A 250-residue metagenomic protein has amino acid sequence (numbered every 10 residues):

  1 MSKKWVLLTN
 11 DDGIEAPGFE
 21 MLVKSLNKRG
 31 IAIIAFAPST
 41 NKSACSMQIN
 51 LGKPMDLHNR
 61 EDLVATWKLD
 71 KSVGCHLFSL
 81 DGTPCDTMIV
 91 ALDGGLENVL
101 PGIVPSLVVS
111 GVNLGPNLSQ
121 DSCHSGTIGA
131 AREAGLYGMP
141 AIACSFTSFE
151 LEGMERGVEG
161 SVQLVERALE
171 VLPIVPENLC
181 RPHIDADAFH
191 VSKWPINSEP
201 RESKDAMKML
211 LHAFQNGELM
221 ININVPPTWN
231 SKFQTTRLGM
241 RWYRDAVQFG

Functional and structural regions predicted by a protein language model:
S2, V6-T9, A16-G102: A cross-family phosphate/adenosyl-ligand binding-site feature
T9, F36-P38, S110-N113, A143-S145 (+1 more regions): Short beta-strand segments
S25, A130-G135: Hydrophobic/aromatic ligand-binding patch that stacks against planar heteroaromatic rings of cofactors or nucleotides
N41, T83-P84, N113-P116, T228: Short glycine-rich anion-binding loops that position phosphate/pyrophosphate groups of nucleotides and phosphorylated
S106-L107: Conserved acidic residues
L118-S125: Glycine/threonine-rich flexible loop motifs
G135-Y137, A141-L151: Class I SAM-dependent methyltransferase SAM-binding "motif I" and its flanking Rossmann-like core
R156-G250: Electrostatically charged, flexible surface regions
